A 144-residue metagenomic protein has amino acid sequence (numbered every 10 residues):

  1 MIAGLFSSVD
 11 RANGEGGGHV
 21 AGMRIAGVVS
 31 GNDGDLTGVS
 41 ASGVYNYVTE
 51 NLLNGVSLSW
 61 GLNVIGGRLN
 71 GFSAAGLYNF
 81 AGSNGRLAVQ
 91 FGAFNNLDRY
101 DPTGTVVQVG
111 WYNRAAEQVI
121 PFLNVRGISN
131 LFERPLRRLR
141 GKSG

Functional and structural regions predicted by a protein language model:
M1-G144: Surface-exposed, glycine- and small/polar-enriched segments that build interaction surfaces at terminal
